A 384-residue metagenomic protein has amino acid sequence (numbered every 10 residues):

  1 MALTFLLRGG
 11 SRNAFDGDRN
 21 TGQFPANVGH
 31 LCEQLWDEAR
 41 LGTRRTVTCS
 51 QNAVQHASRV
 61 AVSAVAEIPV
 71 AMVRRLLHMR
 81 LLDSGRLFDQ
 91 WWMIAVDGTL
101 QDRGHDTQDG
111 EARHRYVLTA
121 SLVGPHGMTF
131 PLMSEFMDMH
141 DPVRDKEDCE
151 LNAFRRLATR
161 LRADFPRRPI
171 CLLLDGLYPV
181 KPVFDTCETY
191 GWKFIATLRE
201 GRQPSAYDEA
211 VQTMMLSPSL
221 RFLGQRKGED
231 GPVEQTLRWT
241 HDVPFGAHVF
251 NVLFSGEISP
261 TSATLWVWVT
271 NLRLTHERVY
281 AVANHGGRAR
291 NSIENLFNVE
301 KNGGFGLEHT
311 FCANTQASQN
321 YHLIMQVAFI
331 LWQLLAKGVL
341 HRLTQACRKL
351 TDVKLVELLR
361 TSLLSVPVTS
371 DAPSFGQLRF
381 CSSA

Functional and structural regions predicted by a protein language model:
M1, F15-D16, C49-V54, Q90-Q101 (+6 more regions): Short, conserved catalytic/metal-binding motifs centered on acidic residues
M1-V47: Gly/serine-rich nucleotide phosphate-binding loop at the start of the catalytic core of nucleotide/ADP-ribose-handling
L6-A14, G124-T129, I330-R342: Short helix-capping/linker segments at secondary-structure and domain boundaries
N20-G22, G29-H30, Q34-L35, P218-D242 (+2 more regions): A short, flexible helix-boundary coil/loop motif
R45-T46, Q51-M133: Active-site-proximal, Lys/Arg-enriched surface segment that forms a nucleic-acid-binding/basic interface patch
G110-P169: Electropositive, glycine- and tryptophan-enriched low-complexity nucleic-acid-binding patches
R144-S205: Domain-level cores of phosphate- or acyl-group-handling catalytic modules
K193-I293: An anionic, glycine-rich sequence signature occurring as long contiguous blocks
